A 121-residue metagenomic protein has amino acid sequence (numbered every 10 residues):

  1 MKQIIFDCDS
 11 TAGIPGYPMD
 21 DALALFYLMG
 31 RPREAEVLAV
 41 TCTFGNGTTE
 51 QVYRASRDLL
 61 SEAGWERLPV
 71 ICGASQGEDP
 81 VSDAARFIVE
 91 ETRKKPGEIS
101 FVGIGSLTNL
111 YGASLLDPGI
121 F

Functional and structural regions predicted by a protein language model:
M1-F121: N-terminal acidic, glycine/proline-rich low-complexity segments
